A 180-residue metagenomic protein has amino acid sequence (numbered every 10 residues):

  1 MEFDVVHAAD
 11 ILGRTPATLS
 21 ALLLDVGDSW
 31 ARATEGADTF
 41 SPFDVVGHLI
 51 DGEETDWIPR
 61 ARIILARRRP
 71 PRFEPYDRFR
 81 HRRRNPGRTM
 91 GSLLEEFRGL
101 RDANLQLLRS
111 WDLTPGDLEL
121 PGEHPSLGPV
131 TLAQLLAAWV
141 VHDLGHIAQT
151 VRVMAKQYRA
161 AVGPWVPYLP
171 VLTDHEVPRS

Functional and structural regions predicted by a protein language model:
M1, V5-A8, E35, P86 (+3 more regions): Alpha-helix initiation/capping motif
M1-W30, G52-I63: Alpha-helical bundle segments that constitute or directly flank the non-heme di-iron/ferroxidase center
V5, L12, D38-P42, I50 (+4 more regions): Hydrophobic alpha-helical segments and helix-packing faces
V5-L12, P16-T18, L22-L24, R80-T89 (+5 more regions): Small-residue-biased structural context
A9-L12, G27-D28, D38, I58-A61 (+4 more regions): Generic detector of short, locally flexible boundary/turn motifs and exposed helical patches
T15, R78-E119, V130, Q134-L144 (+1 more regions): Acidic/histidine-rich alpha-helical segments that form the ligand environment of transition-metal centers
A21-L24, D28, R62, A66 (+2 more regions): Charged/polar positions within long, soluble alpha-helices
A31-Y76, E119-S180: Short, contiguous alpha-helical
